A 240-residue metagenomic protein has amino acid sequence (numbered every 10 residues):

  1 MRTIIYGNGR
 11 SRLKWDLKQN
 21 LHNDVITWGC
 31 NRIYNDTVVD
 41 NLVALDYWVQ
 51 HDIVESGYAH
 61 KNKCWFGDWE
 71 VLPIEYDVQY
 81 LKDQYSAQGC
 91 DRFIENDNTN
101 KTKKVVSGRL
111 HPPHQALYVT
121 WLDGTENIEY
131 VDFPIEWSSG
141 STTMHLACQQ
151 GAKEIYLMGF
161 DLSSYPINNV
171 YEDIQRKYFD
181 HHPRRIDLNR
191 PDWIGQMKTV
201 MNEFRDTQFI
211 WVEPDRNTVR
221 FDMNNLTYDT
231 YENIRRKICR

Functional and structural regions predicted by a protein language model:
M1-R240: Metal-ion/cofactor- or nucleotide/acyl-coenzyme-handling active-site neighborhoods
